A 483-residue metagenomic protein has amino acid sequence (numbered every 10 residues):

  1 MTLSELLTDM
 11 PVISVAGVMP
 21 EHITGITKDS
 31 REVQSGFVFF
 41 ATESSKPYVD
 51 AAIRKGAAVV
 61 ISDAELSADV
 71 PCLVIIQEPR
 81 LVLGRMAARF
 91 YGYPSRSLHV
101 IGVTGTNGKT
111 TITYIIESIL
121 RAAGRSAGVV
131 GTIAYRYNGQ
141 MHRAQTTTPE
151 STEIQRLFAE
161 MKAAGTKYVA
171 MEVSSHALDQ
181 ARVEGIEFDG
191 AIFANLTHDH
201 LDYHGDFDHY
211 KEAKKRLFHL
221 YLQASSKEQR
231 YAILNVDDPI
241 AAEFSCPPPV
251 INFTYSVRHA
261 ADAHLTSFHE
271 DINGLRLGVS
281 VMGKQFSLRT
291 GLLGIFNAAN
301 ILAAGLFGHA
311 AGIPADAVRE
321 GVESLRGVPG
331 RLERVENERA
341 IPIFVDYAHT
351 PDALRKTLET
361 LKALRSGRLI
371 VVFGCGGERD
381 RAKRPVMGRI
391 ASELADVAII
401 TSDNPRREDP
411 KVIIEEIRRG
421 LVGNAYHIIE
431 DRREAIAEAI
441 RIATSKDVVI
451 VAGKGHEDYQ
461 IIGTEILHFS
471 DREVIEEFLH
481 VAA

Functional and structural regions predicted by a protein language model:
M1-R85, R89, H264-T266, L293 (+4 more regions): N-terminal leader/targeting and accessory segments in enzymes
M1-S14, S35-V38, S44-S45, A303-G330 (+1 more regions): ATP-dependent carboxylate-amine ligase
V33-Q34, A52, A64-L73, Y137-N138 (+3 more regions): Short loop/helix-cap segments at secondary-structure boundaries that form the rim of catalytic
Y48-S62, L73-V82, F188-A194, Y210-K215 (+3 more regions): A short, gly/pro- and small-residue-rich
A58-A64, Y231-V236, V372-F373, D396-N404: Short internal beta-strands
S62, L66-V70, G190-I343, R418-V422 (+1 more regions): Acidic, Mg2+-coordinating active-site environments of NTP-dependent enzymes
D69, R136-M141, D199-H204, R379 (+2 more regions): A short acidic, helix-capping loop that chelates divalent metal ions and anchors anionic groups
L83-V236, A242-P248, L302, A363-R365: Phosphate-binding loop of NTP-binding sites
